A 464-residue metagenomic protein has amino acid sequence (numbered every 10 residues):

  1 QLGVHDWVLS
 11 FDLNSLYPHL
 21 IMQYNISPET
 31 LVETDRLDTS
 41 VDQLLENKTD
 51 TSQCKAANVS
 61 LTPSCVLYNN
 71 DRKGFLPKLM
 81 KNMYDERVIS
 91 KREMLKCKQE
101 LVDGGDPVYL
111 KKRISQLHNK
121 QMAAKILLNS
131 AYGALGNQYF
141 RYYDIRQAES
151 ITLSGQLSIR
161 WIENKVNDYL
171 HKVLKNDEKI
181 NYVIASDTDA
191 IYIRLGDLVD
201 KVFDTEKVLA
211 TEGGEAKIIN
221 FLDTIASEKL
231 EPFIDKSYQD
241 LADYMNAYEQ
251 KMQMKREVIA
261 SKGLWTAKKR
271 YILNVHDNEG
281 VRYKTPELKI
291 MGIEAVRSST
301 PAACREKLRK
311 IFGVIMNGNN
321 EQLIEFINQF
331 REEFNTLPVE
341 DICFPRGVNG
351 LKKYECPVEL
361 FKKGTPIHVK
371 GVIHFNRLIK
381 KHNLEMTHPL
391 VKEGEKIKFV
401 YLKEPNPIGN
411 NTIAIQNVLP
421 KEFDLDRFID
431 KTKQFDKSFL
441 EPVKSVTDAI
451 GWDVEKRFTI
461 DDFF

Functional and structural regions predicted by a protein language model:
Q1-N25, E29-T34, D38-T51, K98-K112 (+6 more regions): DNA-dependent DNA polymerase catalytic subunits
L2-V4, C65-N70, Q138-I151: Short, conserved non-catalytic motifs in the polymerase core
L37-N69, K73: Catalytic alpha/beta active-site cores
N58-F140: Active-site cores of enzymes that catalyze phosphoryl transfer or operate on phosphate-rich substrates
Y132-Q138, V183-Y192: Core alpha/beta catalytic barrel or barrel-like domain that forms the active/cofactor pocket in diverse metabolic
